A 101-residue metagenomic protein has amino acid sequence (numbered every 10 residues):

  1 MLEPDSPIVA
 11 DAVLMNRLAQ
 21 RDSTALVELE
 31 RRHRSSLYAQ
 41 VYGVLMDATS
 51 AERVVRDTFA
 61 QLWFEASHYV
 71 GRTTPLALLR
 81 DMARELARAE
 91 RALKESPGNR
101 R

Functional and structural regions predicted by a protein language model:
M1-V13, R101: Extreme N-terminal regulatory/targeting segments of RNA polymerase sigma factors
A10-R17, Q61, E65: Solvent-exposed, amphipathic alpha-helical segments
N16-A39: A short, charge-rich alpha-helical start-of-domain segment used by transcription regulators
R34, Y42, E52, R56-F64 (+2 more regions): Σ70-family region 2.3-2.4 aromatic/basic alpha-helix that recognizes the −10 promoter and nucleates DNA melting
Y69: Conserved catalytic core of Hanks-family protein kinases
